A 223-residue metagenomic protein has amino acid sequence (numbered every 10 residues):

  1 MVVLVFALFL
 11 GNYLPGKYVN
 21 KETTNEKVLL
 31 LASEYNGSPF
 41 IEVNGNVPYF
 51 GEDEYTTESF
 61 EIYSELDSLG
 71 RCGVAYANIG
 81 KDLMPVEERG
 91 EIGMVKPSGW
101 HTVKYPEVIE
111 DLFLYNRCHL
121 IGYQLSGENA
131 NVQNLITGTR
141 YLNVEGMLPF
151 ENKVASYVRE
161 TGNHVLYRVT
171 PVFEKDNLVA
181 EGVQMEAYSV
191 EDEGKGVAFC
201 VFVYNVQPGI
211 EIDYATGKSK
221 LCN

Functional and structural regions predicted by a protein language model:
M1-Y13: Hydrophobic membrane-insertion alpha-helices, especially the h-region of bacterial N-terminal signal peptides
P15-S59: N-terminal, intrinsically disordered, polar/charged segments of Gram-positive cell-envelope systems that serve as
D53-N223: Domain-level detector of nuclease and nuclease-like folds in predominantly extracellular/periplasmic contexts
